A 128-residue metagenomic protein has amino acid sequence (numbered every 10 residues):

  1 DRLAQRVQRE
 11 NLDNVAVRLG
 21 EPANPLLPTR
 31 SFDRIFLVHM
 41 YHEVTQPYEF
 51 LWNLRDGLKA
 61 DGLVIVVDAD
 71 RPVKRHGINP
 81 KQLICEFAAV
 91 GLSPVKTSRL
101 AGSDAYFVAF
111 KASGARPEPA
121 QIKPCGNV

Functional and structural regions predicted by a protein language model:
D1-P25: Class I SAM-dependent methyltransferase SAM/SAH-binding core
A23-I35: A short acidic, Gly/Pro-enriched loop at the edge of an enzyme's catalytic core that lines a small-molecule cofactor
F32, P47, D61, T97: Glycine-rich phosphate-binding loops of nucleotide-dependent enzymes
D33-V38, F50: A short beta-strand submotif of the Rossmann-like class I SAM-dependent methyltransferase core that lines
M40-V44: A short His-aromatic
T45, L63-A89: Conserved class I S-adenosyl-L-methionine
Y48-L63: A short glycine-rich, Lys/Arg-flanked "PGG" loop and its adjoining helix->strand segment in the class I
V90-V128: Core SAM-dependent methyltransferase catalytic element
